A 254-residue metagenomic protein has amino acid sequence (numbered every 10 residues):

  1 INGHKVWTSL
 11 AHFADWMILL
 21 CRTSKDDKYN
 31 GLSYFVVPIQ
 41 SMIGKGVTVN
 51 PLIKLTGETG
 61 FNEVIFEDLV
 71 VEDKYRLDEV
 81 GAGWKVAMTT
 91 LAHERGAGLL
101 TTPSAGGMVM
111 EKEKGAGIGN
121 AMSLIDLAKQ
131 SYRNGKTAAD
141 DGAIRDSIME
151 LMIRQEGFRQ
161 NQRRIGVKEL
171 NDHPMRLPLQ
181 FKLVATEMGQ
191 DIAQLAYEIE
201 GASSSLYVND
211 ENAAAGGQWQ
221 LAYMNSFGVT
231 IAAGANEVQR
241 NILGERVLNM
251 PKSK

Functional and structural regions predicted by a protein language model:
I1-G3, F35, F66, I148 (+4 more regions): Buried hydrophobic positions in well-ordered alpha/beta secondary-structure cores of metabolic enzymes
N2-N50: A short core secondary-structure module
V6-A11, L55-T56, G228-A233: Glycine-rich phosphate/pyrophosphate-binding beta-alpha loops
W7, W16-I18, Y34, F61-I65 (+7 more regions): Tryptophan-centric aromatic hotspots in well-structured domains and transmembrane helices
V47-F158, V229: Glycine-rich beta->alpha junctions and the first turn(s) of the following alpha-helix
V86-T89, H93-S104, S203-K254: Glycine-rich phosphate/cofactor-binding loops in nucleotide/flavin-utilizing enzymes
R133, E156-E211: C-terminal helix-coil-helix/basic helical segment that borders enzyme active sites and/or dimer interfaces and provides
G142-E150, P174-V184, Q220, N225: Alpha-helical scaffold segments that form or flank carboxylate-/histidine-based iron centers
